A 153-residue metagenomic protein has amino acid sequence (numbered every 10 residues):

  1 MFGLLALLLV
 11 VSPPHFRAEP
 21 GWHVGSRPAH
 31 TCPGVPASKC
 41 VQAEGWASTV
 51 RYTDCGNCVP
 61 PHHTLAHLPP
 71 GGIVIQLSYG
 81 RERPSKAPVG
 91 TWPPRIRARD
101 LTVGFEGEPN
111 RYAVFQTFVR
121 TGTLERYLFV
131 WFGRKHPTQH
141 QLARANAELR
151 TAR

Functional and structural regions predicted by a protein language model:
M1-V10: Secretory targeting and sorting signals
L9-K86: Secretory pathway targeting signatures of secreted, lumenal, and periplasmic proteins
P14, P20-W22, Y127-R153: Surface-exposed amphipathic alpha-helical segments
W22-V24, R95, V114, A152: Short glycine-aromatic motifs
H30-T31, P88-W92, H140-A145: Surface-exposed beta-strand edges and their flanking turn/coil or helix-capping segments
T31-V35, C40, E44, Y112 (+2 more regions): Beta-sandwich/jellyroll recognition modules and their flexible linkers
P61-T138: Signature of long, low-cysteine stretches enriched in small and polar/charged residues
